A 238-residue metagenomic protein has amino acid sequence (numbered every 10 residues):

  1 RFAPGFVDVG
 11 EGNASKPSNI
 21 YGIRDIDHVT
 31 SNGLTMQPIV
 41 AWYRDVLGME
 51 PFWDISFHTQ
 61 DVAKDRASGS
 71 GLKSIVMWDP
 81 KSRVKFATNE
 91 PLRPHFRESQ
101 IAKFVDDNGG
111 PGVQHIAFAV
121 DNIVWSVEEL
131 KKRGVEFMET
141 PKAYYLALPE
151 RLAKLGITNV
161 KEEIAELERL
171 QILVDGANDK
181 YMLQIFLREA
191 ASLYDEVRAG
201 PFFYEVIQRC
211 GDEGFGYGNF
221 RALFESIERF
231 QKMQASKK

Functional and structural regions predicted by a protein language model:
R1-F52, D65-K238: Glyoxalase I/VOC metalloenzyme domain signal
W53, F57-V62: Loop-rich catalytic cores of soluble enzymes, especially ATP-dependent carboxylate-amine ligases and other
